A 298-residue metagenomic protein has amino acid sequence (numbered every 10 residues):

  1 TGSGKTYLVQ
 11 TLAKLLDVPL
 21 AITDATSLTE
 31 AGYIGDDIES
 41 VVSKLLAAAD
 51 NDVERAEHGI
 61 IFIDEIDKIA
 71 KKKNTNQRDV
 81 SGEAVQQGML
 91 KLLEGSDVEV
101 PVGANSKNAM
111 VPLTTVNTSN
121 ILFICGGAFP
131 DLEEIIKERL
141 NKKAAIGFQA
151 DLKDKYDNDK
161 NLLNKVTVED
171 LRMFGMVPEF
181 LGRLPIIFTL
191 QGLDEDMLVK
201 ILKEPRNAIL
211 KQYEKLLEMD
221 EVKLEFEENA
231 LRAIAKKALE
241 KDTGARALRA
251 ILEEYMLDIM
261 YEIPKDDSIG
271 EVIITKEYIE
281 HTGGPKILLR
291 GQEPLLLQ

Functional and structural regions predicted by a protein language model:
T1-A21, A25-I34, I38-Q298: AAA+ P-loop NTPase nucleotide-binding core of proteostasis motors
